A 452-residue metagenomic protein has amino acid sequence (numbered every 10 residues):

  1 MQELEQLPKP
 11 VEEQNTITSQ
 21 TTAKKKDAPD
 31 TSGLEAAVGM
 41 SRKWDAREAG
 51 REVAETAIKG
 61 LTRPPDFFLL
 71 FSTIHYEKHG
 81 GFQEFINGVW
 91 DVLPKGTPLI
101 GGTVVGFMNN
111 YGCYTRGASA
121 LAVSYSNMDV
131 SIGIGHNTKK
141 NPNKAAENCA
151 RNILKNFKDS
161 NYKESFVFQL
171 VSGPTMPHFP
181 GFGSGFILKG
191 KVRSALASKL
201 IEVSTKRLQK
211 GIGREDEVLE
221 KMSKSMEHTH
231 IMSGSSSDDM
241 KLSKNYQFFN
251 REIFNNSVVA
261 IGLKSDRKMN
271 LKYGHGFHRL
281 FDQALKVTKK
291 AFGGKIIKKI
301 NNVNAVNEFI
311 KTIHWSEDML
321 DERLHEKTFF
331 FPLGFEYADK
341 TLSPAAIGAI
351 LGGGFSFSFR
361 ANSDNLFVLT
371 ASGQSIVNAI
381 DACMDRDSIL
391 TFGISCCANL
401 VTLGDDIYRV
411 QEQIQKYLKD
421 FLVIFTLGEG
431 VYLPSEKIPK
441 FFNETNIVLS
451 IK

Functional and structural regions predicted by a protein language model:
Q2-K452: Hydrophobic alpha/beta core scaffold segments
